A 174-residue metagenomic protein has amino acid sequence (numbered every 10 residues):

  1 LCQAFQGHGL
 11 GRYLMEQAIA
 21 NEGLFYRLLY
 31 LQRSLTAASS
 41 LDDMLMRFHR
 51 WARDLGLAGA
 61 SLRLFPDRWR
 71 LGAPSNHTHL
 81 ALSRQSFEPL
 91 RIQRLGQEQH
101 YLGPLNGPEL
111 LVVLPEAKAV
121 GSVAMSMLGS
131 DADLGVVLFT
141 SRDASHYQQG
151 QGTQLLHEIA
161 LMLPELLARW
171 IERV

Functional and structural regions predicted by a protein language model:
L1-S34: Signal-transmission linkers at sensory-effector interfaces
A37-N76: Helix-loop-beta substructure at the N-terminus of cytosolic sensory domains that couple signal/ligand detection
W69-H100: Allosteric regulatory "coupling" segments in signal-transduction proteins
E98-S122: Signal-transducing coupling segments at domain and membrane junctions
G121-G129: Short hydrophobic beta-strand micro-motif common in sensory/regulatory domains
L128-D143: Sensory-domain boundary capping and coupling elements
S141-H157, L167-V174: Regulatory loop-to-helix N-cap segments in sensory/regulatory domains that couple ligand/signal detection
